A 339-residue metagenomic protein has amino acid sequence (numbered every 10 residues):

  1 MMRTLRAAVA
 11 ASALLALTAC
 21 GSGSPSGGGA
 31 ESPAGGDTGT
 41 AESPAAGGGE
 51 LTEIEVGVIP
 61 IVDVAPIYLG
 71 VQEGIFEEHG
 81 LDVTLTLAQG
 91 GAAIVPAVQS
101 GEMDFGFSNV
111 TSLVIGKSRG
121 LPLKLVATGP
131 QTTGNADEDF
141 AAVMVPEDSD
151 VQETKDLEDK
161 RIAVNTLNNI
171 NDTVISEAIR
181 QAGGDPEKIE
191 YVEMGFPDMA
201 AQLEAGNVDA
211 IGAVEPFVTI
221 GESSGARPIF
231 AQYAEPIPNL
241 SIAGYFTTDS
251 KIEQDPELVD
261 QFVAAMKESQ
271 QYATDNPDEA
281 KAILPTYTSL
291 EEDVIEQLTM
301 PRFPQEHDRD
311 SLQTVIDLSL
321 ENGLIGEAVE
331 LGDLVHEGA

Functional and structural regions predicted by a protein language model:
M1-V9: Bacterial N-terminal signal peptides that target proteins for export
A16-A19: C-terminal motif of bacterial Sec signal peptides marking the signal peptidase cleavage site
G21-S24: Bacterial signal peptide processing site
G29-E31, G36, P44-E177, Q181 (+2 more regions): Short, glycine-/small- and polar/acidic-enriched structural segments that line small-molecule recognition paths
T111, Y191-I283: Pocket-lining segment of extracytoplasmic ligand-binding domains
V145-K155, D185, S250-V259: Short helix-loop capping/hinge motifs at secondary-structure junctions, enriched in acidic/polar residues
I252-L324: Secondary-structure end/capping motifs
L320-A339: Conserved C-terminal helix/tail region of periplasmic/extracytoplasmic solute-binding proteins
